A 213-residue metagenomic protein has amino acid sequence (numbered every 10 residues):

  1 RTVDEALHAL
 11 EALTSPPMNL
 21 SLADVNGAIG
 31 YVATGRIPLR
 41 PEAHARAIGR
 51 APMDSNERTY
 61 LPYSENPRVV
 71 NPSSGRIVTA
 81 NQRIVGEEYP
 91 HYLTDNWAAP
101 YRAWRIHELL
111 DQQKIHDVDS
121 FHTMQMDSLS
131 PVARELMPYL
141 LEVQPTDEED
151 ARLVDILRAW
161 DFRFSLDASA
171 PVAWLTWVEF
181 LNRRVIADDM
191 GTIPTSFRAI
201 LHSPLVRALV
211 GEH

Functional and structural regions predicted by a protein language model:
V3-L13: Short active-site loop/helix that positions an aromatic residue
A12-Q113, R163-L166, A173-A187, I193 (+1 more regions): Hydrophobic alpha-helical segments
L13, V25-I29, Q125-H213: Acidic, low-complexity N-terminal propeptides/linkers enriched in Ser/Thr/Asp/Gly that mediate export, maturation
Y92, N96-D150: Terminal end segments
